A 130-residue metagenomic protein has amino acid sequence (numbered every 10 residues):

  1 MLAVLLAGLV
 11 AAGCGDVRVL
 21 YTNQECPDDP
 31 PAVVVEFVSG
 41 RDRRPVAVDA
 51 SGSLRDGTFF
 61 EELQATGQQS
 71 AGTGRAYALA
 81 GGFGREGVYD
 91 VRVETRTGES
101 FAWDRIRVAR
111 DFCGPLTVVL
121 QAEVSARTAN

Functional and structural regions predicted by a protein language model:
M1-C14: Sec-dependent bacterial lipoprotein signal peptides
L9, V19-Y21, V108: Disulfide-bonded cysteine motifs in exported proteins
C14-A32, V38-R41, T117-N130: Beta-strand-rich domain onsets/edges
P31, R41-A65: Short, ordered, surface-exposed loop/turn motifs in non-cytosolic proteins
E36-D42, S51-L54, Y89, V93 (+3 more regions): Extracytoplasmic low-complexity repetitive segments enriched in small/polar residues
F60-G72, R105-V108: Solvent-exposed serine/threonine-rich low-complexity stretches and specific carbohydrate-binding patches
Q68-D90, F112-G114: Short Pro-Gly-centered beta-turn/loop motif in secreted/extracellular proteins
E94-E123: Structured interaction patches on ligand/partner-binding surfaces of diverse proteins
